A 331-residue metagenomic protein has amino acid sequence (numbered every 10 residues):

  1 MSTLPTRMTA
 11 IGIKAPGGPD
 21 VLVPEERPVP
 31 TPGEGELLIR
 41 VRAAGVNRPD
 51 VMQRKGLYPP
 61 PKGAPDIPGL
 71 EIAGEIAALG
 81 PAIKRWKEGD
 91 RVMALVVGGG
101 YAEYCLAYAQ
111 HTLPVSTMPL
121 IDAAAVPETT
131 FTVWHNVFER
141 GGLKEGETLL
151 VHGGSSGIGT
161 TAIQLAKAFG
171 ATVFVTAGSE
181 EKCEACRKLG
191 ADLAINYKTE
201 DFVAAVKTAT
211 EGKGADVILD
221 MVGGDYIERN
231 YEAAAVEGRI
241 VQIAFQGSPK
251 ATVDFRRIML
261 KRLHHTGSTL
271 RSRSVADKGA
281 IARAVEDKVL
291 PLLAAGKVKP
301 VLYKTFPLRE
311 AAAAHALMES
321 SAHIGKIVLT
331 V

Functional and structural regions predicted by a protein language model:
S2-T6, A276-V331: C-terminal hydrophobic helical "lid"/dimerization subdomain of Rossmann-like NAD(P)H-dependent oxidoreductases
P28-G45, L57-G99: Glycine-rich beta-strand-centered segment in the early N-terminal region that forms part of a ligand/cofactor-binding
M52, R85, R91-G153, K188: NAD(P)H dinucleotide-binding glycine-rich loop of Rossmann-like/cofactor-binding domains, especially the beta1-alpha1
R91, T148, T172, R239 (+1 more regions): Short glycine-centered segments of the SAM/dcSAM-binding site in methyltransferase folds
A124-E200: Mid-domain Rossmann-like dinucleotide-binding core that forms the NAD(H)/NADP(H) cofactor-binding site
A177-E180, D225-V298, T330-V331: Glycine-rich phosphate-binding loop and adjacent beta-alpha segment of Rossmann(oid) nucleotide-cofactor-binding
F202-G212: Short amphipathic alpha-helix with an adjacent loop that forms part of the alpha/beta core around
